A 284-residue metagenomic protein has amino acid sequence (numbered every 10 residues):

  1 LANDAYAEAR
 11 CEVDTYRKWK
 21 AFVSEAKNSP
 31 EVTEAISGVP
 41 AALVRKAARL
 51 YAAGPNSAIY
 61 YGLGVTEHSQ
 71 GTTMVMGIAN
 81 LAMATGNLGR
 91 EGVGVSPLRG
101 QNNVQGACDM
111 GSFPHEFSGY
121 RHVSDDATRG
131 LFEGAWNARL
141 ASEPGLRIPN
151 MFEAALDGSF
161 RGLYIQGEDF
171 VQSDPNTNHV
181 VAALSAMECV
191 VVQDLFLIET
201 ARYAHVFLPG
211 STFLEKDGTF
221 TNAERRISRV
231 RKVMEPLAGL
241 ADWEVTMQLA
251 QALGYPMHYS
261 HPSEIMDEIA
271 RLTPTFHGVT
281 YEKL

Functional and structural regions predicted by a protein language model:
L1-E91, P97-G278: Non-catalytic alpha/beta scaffold blocks inside enzyme catalytic domains
Y281-L284: Short, intrinsically disordered, charge-balanced linker/junction segments flanking boundaries in proteins
